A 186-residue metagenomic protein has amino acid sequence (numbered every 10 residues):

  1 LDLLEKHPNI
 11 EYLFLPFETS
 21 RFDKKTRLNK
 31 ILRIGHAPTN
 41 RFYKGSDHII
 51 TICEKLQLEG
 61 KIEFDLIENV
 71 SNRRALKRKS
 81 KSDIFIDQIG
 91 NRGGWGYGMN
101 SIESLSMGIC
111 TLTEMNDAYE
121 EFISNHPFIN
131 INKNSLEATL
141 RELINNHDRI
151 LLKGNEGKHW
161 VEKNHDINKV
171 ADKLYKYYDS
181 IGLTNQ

Functional and structural regions predicted by a protein language model:
L1-I10: A short, active-site helix/loop in glycosyltransferases that binds the activated sugar's phosphate group
L13-K44, I50: Conserved donor-binding/catalytic core segment of Leloir-type glycosyltransferases
I34, S46, I50-N72: A conserved nucleotide-sugar
L76, G98-S106, E120: Short alpha-helical segment that forms part of, or immediately flanks, the ligand-binding pocket in carbohydrate-active
Q88-G98, T113-P127: Nucleotide-sugar-dependent
S106-T113: Short hydrophobic beta-strand element within catalytic cores of glycosyltransferases and related nucleotide-activated
E120-R141, L152: Change "using UDP/GDP/dTDP sugars" to "using nucleotide sugars
D148-D179: A charged, aromatic-enriched C-terminal amphipathic alpha-helix characteristic of glycosyltransferases across folds
